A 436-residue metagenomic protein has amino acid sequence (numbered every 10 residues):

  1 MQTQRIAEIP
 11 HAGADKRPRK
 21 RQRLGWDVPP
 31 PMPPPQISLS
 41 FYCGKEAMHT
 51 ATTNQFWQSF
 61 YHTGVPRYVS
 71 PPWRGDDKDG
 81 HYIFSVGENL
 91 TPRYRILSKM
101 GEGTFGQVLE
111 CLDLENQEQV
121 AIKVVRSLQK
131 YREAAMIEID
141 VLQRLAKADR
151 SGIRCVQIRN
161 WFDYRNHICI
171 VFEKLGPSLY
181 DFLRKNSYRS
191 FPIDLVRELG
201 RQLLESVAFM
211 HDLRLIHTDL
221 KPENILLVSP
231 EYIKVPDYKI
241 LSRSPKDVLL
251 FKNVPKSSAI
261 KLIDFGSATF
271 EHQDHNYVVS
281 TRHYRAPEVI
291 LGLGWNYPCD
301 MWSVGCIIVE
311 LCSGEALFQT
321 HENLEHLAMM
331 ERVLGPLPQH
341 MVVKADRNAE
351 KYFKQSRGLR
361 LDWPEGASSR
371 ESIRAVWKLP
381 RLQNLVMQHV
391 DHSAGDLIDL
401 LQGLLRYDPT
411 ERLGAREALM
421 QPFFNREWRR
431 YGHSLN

Functional and structural regions predicted by a protein language model:
M1-V86: Intrinsically disordered, low-complexity regulatory segments that flank or precede the catalytic domain of eukaryotic
V86, L97, Q107-S127: Glycine-rich ATP phosphate-binding loop
K147-N160: Conserved HxN/HPN-centered segment at the entrance to the catalytic loop of eukaryotic protein kinase-like domains
I153, N166-C169, K174-S257, W302 (+1 more regions): Conserved alphaE helix
D163, H167-C169, G266-Q273, P336-Q402: C-terminal lobe substrate-recognition/regulatory segment of protein kinase catalytic domains
E231, T410-N436: Regulatory extensions flanking the kinase catalytic core
F270-E271, E288-C299, C312: Conserved end of the kinase activation segment
H275-G292: Conserved activation segment of eukaryotic-like protein kinases, specifically the C-terminal portion of the activation
